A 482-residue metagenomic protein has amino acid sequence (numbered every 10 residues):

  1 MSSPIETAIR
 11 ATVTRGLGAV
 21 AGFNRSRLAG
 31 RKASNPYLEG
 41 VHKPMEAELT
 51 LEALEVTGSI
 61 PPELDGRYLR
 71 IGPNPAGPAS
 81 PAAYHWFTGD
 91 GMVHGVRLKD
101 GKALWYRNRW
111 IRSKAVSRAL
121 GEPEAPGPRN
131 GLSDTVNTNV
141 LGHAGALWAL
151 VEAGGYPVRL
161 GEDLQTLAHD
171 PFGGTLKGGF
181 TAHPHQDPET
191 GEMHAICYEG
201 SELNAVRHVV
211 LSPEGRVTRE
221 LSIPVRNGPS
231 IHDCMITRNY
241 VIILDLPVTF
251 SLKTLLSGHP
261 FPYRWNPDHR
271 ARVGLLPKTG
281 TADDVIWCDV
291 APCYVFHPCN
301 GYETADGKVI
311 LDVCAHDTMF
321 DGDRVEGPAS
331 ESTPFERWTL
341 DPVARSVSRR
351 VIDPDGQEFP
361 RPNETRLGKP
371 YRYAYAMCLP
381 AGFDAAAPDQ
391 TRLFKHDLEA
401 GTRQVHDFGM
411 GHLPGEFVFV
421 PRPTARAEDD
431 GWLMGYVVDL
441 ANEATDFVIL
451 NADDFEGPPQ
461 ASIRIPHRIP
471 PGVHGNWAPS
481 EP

Functional and structural regions predicted by a protein language model:
M1-P482: Beta-propeller domains
